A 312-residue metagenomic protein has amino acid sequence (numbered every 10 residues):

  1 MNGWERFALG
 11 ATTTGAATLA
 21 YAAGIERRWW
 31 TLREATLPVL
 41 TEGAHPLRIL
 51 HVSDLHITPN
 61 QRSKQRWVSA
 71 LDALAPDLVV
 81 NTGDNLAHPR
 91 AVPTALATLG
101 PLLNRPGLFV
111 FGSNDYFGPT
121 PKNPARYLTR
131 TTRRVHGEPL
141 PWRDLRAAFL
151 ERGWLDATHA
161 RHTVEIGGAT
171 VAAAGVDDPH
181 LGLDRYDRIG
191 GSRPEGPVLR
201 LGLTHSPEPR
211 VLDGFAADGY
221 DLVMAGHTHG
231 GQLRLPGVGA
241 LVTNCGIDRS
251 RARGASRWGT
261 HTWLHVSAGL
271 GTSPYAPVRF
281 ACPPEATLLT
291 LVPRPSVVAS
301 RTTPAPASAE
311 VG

Functional and structural regions predicted by a protein language model:
A11-R33, W258-G312: Acidic, His/Gly-rich catalytic cores of divalent-metal-dependent hydrolytic chemistry
T14-T98: N-terminal active-site segment of His-dependent metallophosphoesterases
P38-L50, W154-L155, R161-A173, P197-L199 (+2 more regions): Beta-strand-turn-beta hairpins that frame and shape the catalytic cleft of phosphate-ester-processing enzymes
I49-Q65, L86-H88, F117-G137, G237-D248 (+1 more regions): Acidic/histidine-rich helix-loop elements that form or flank divalent-metal/phosphate-binding sites at the catalytic
H51-S53, L78-D84, P106-S113, A157-H159 (+3 more regions): Active-site neighborhood of phospho(di)ester-bond hydrolases with catalytic His/Asp-centered motifs
S63-E165: Core catalytic region of metal-dependent phosphoesterases/phosphodiesterases, especially metallo-beta-lactamase-like
K122-W154, T158-A160, I166-D213, A276-R279: Binuclear metal-dependent hydrolase catalytic cores centered on His/Asp/Glu-rich metal-binding motifs
P207-T287: Conserved beta-sheet core of the metallophosphoesterase superfamily
